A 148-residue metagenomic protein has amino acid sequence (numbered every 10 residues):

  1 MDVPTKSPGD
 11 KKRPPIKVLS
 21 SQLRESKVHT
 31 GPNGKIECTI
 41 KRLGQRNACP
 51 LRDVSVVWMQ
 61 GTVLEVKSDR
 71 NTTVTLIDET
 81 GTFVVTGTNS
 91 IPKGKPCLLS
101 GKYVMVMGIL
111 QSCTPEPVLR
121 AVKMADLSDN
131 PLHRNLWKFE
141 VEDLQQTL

Functional and structural regions predicted by a protein language model:
M1-L148: OB-fold and OB-like single-stranded nucleic-acid-recognition modules and their adjacent interaction interfaces
